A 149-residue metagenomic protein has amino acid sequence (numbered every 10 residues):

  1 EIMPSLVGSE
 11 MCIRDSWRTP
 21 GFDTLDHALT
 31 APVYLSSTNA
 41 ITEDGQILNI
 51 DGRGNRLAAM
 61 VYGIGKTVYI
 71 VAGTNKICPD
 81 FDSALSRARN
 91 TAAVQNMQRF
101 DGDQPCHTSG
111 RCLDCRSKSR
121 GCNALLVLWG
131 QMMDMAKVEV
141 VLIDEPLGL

Functional and structural regions predicted by a protein language model:
E1-G8, C12-I13: Single conserved hydrophobic/aromatic residue that forms the stacking wall/gate of nucleotide- or nucleobase-binding
E10, R14-T30, S36-N39: Long, charge-dense
A28-L149: Conserved phosphate- and dinucleotide-binding cores of soluble alpha/beta proteins, encompassing both enzyme active
